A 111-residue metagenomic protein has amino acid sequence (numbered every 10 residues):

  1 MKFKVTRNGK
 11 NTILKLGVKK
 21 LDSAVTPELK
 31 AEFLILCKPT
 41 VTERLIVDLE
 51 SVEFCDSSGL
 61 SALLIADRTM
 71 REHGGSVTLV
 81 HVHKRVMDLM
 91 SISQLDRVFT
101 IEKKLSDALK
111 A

Functional and structural regions predicted by a protein language model:
M1-L14: Short beta-strand/loop segment at the start of cytosolic alpha/beta domains
L16-V18: Flexible glycine-/small-residue-rich
K20-F99: Amphipathic alpha-helical interaction surfaces in cytosolic regulatory modules
K84, S106-D107: Acidic phosphotransfer microenvironment of two-component signaling modules
T100-K104: Short acidic-hydrophobic, aromatic-tinged amphipathic segments that line or gate anion-handling sites
